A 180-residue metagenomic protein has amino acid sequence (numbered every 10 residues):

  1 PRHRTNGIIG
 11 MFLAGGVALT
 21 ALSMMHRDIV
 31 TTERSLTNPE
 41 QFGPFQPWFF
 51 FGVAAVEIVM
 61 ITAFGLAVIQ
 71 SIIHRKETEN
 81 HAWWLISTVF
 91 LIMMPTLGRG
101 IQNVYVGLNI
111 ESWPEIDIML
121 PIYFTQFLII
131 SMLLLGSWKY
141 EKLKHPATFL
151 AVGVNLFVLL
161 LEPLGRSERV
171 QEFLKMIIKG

Functional and structural regions predicted by a protein language model:
P1-G180: Alpha-helical membrane insertion/targeting regions
